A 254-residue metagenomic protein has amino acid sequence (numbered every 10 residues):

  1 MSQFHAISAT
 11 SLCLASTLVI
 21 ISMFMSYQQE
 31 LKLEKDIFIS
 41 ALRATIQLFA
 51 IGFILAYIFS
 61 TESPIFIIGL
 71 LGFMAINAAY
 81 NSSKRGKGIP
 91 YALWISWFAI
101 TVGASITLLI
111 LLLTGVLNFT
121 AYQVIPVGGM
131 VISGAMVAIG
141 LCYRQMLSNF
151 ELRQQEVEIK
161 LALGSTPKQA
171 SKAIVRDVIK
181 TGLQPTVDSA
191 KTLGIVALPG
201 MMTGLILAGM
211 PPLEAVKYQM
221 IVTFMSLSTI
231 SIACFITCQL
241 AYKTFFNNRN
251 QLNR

Functional and structural regions predicted by a protein language model:
H5-L18, S60-M74: Structural signature of hydrophobic alpha-helical transmembrane segments
I7, S11-A15, F66, K87-C142: Loop-to-helix entry region at the N-terminal start of transmembrane alpha-helices in multi-pass membrane transporters
M23-K35, N77-G88: C-terminal ends of transmembrane helices
K32-L71: Loop-to-helix transition at the N-terminal end of transmembrane alpha-helices
Q145-V178: Short cytoplasmic-facing helical segments at TM-TM junctions of multi-pass membrane proteins
P167-V196: Transmembrane alpha-helices
D188-L213, K217, A233: Non-cytoplasmic
L213-Y242: Hydrophobic alpha-helical transmembrane segments of polytopic membrane proteins
